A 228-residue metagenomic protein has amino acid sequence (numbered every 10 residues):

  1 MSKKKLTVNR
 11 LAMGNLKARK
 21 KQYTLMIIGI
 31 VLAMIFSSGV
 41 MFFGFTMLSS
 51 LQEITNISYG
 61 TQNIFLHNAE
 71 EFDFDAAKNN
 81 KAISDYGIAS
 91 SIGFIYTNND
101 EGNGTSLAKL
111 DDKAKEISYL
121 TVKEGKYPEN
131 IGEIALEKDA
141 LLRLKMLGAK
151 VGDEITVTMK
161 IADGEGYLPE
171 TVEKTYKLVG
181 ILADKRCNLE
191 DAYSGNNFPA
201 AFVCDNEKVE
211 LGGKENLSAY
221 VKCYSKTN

Functional and structural regions predicted by a protein language model:
M1-S38: N-terminal Sec/SRP start-transfer signal
S38, F42-T46: Transmembrane alpha-helix boundary/anchor motif
F45-N228: Basic-flanked hydrophobic alpha-helices used for secretion and membrane insertion
